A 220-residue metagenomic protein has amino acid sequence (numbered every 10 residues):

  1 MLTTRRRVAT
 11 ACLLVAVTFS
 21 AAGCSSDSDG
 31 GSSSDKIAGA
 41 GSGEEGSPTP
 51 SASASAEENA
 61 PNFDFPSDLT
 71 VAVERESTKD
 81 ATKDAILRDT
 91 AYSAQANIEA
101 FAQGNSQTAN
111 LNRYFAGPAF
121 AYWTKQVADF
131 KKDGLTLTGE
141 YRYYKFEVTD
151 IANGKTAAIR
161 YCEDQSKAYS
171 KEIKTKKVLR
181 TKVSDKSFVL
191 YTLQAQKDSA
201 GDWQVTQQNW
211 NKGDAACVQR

Functional and structural regions predicted by a protein language model:
M1-C12: Bacterial N-terminal signal peptides that target proteins for export
L13-V17: Hydrophobic helical h-region of N-terminal Sec-dependent signal peptides in bacterial secretory/periplasmic proteins
F19-G23: C-terminal motif of bacterial Sec signal peptides marking the signal peptidase cleavage site
S25-S28: Bacterial signal peptide processing site
G30-S34, S47: Anionic, Ser/Thr-rich low-complexity intrinsically disordered regions
A40-L69: Acidic, low-complexity proline/glycine-rich segments
P61-T136: Core segments of small alpha/beta cavity-forming domains
S106-Q107, N112-Q219: Structured, amphipathic secondary-structure segments that form assembly/contact surfaces in multi-subunit
